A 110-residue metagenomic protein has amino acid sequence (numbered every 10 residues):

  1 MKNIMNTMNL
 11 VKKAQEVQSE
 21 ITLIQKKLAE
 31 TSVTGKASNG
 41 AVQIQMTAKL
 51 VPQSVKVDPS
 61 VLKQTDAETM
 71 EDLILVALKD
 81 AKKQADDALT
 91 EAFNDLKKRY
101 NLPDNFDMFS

Functional and structural regions predicted by a protein language model:
M1-E30, T34, Q84-S110: Long amphipathic alpha-helical segments used for membrane anchoring, targeting, substrate engagement, or oligomerization
A14, L50, I74: Residue-level signature of catalytic and energy-coupling elements of molecular machines, predominantly ATP/GTP-dependent
E30-K56, N105: N-terminal intrinsically disordered, cationic/polar leader segments that include organellar targeting peptides
P59-L62: A short acidic/small-residue loop/turn micro-motif
E68-D72: A short, well-structured alpha-helical segment
L73, A77-A88: Stable alpha-helical structural segments in soluble proteins, enriched in small hydrophobic residues
